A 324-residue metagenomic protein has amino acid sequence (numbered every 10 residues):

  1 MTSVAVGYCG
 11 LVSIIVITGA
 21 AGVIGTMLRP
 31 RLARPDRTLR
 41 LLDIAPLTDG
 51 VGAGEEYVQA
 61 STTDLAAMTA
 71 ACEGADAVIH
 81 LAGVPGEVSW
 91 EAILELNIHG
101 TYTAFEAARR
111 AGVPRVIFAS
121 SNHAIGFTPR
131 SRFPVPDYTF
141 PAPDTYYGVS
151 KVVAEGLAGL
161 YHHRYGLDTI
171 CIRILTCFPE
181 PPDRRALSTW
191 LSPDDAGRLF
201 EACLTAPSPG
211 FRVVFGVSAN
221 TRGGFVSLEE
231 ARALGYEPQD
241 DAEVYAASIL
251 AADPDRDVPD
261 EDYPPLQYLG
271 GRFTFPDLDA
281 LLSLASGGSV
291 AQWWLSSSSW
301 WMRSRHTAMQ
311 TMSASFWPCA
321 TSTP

Functional and structural regions predicted by a protein language model:
I15-R34: N-terminal Rossmann NAD(P)H-binding glycine-rich loop of SDR-like oxidoreductase domains
E55, A60-L96: NAD(P)H-binding glycine-rich loop region in Rossmannoid oxidoreductase-like domains and their noncatalytic homologs
T63, A92-T103, A111, P141 (+2 more regions): Glycine-rich NAD(P)-binding loop of the Rossmann-fold in SDR/ketoreductase-type enzymes
E95, R132-T169: Catalytic helix-loop patch of NAD(P)-dependent Rossmann-fold dehydrogenases
T103-A142: Conserved Rossmann-fold NAD(P)-dependent oxidoreductase catalytic core, especially the SDR/UDP-sugar
I174-E180, W190-F211, A219: Alpha-helical substrate-binding/gating segment
V213, T221-E237, A251-D279: Conserved C-terminal active-site "lid" loop/helix of NAD(P)H-dependent oxidoreductases that clamps the redox cofactor
S289, W293-P324: Low-acidity, Ser/Thr- and Arg-rich intrinsically disordered low-complexity segments
